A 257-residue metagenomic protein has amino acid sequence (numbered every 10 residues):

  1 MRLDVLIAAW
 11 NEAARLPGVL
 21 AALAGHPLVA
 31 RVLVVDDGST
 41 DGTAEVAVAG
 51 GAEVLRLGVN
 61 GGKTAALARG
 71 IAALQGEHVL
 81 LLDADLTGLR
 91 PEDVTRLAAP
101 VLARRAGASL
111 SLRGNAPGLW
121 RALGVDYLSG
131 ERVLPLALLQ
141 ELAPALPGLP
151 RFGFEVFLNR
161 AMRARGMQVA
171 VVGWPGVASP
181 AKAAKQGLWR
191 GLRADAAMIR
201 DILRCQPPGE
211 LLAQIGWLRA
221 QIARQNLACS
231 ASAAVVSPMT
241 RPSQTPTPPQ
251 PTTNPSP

Functional and structural regions predicted by a protein language model:
R2-D4, F157: Cell-envelope/extracellular polymer assembly enzymes that use nucleotide-activated donors
N11-G25: Short, well-formed alpha-helical segments that are part of the catalytic scaffolds of diverse glycosyltransferases
D36-A44: A conserved acidic beta->alpha catalytic loop
A44-A73, L112: Conserved donor nucleotide-binding strand/loop of the catalytic core
V79: Short aromatic/hydrophobic "clamp" motif used to bind/position activated sugar donors
P91-L112: Conserved donor-nucleotide/metal-binding helix-loop-beta segment in metal-dependent transferases, i.e., the alpha-helix
S109-A122: Short beta-strand-to-loop element that shapes/binds the nucleotide-sugar donor at the catalytic cleft/hinge
L149, A161-P257: Hydrophobic helical membrane-anchoring modules
